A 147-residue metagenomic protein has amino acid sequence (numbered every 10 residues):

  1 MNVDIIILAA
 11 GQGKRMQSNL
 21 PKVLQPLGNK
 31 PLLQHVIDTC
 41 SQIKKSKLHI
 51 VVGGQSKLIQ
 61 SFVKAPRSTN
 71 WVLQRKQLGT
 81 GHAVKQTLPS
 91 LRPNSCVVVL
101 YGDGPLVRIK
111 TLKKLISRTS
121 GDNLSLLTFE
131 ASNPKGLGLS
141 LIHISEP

Functional and structural regions predicted by a protein language model:
M1-S18: N-terminal nucleotide-binding beta1-loop-alpha1 segment
L8-A9, V51, V99-Y101, L126-E130: Short beta-strand segments
S18, G104-P105, R118: Short, proline-centered helix/strand-breaking motifs
L20-P26: Short glycine-enriched, charge-decorated loop/helix-capping segments at active-site entrances that position
K30-G102, L106-K114: Conserved N-terminal catalytic core of the sugar/cofactor nucleotidyltransferase
K110-K135: Conserved donor-nucleotide/metal-binding helix-loop-beta segment in metal-dependent transferases, i.e., the alpha-helix
L139-P147: Residue-level detector of conserved catalytic or cofactor/ligand-binding positions in enzyme active sites
